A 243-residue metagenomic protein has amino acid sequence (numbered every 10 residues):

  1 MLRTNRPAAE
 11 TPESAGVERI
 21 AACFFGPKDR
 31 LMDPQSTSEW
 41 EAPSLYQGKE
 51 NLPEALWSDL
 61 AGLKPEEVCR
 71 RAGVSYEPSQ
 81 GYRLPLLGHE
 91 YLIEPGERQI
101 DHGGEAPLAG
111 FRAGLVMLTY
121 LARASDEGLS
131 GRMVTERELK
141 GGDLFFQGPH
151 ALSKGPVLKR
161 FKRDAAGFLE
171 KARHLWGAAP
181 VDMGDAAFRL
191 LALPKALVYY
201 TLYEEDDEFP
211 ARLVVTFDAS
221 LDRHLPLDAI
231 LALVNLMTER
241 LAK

Functional and structural regions predicted by a protein language model:
R3: Short Gly/Ser/Thr- and charged-rich N-terminal loops/segments that act as flexible capping/hinge elements
D33-S79, A113, A122-L175: Short Lys/Arg-enriched alpha/beta "domain-start" segment
E67-P95, A179-Y203: Amphipathic, interaction-prone secondary-structure segments
H89-L115, Y203-D228: Intrinsically disordered, low-complexity regulatory segments enriched in Ser/Thr/Pro and charged residues
K162-D222: Conserved binding-pocket/active-site segment within a compact domain
A219-K243: Long, compositionally biased interface segments
